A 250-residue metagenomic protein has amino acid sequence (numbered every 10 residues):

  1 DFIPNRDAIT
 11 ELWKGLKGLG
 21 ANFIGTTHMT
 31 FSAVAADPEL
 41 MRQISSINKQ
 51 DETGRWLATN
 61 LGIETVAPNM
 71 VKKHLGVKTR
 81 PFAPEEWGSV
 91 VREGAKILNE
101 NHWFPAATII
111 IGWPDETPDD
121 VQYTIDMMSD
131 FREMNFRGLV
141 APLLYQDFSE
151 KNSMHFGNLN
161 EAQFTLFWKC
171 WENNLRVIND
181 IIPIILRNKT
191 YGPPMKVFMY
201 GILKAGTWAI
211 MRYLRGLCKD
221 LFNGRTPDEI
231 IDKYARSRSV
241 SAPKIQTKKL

Functional and structural regions predicted by a protein language model:
D1-P105, I111-W113: Conserved SAM/AdoMet-binding glycine-rich loop
R6-D7, A35, E64-L75, I111-D119 (+2 more regions): Flexible glycine/acidic-rich beta-alpha junction loops that bind and position SAM and/or redox cofactors in anaerobic
E11, E93, Y123, M127 (+4 more regions): Alpha-helical elements of Rossmann-like donor-binding domains used by nucleotide-donor carbohydrate transfer enzymes
L19, I47-G54, E93-P105, F131-F136 (+2 more regions): A structural motif corresponding to the C-terminal end of an alpha-helix and its immediate exit/capping segment
L40, P114-D130: Catalytic cores of alpha/beta
W87, D126-R137, Y145: C-terminal, active-site-flanking charged/polar segments
R132-P142, A242, K248-K249: Long amphipathic alpha-helical scaffold regions
F156, A162-L250: Radical SAM enzyme core and accessory elements
